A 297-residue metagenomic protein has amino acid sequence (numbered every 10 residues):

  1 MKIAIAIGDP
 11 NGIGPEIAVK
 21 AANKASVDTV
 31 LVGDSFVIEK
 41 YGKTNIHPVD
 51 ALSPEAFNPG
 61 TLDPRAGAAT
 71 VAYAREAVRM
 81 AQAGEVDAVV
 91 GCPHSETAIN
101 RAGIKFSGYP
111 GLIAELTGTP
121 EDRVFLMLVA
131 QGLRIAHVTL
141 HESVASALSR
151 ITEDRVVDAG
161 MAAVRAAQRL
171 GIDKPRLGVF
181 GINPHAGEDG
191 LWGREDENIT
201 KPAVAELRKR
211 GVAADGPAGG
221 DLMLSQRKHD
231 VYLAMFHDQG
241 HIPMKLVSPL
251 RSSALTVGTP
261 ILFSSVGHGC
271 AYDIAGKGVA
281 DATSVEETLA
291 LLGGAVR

Functional and structural regions predicted by a protein language model:
M1-P110, R150-M235, Q239-S264, H268-C270 (+1 more regions): Contiguous, glycine/small-aliphatic-enriched amphipathic segments in soluble metabolic enzymes
T44, M127-D158: Ligand-binding beta-strand-loop-alpha-helix segment within the catalytic cores of soluble metabolic enzymes
A114, V124-L128, Q168-R169, L233: A generic local secondary-structure boundary/capping motif
L116-L133, V257-D273: Short, flexible loop segments at boundaries between secondary-structure elements
